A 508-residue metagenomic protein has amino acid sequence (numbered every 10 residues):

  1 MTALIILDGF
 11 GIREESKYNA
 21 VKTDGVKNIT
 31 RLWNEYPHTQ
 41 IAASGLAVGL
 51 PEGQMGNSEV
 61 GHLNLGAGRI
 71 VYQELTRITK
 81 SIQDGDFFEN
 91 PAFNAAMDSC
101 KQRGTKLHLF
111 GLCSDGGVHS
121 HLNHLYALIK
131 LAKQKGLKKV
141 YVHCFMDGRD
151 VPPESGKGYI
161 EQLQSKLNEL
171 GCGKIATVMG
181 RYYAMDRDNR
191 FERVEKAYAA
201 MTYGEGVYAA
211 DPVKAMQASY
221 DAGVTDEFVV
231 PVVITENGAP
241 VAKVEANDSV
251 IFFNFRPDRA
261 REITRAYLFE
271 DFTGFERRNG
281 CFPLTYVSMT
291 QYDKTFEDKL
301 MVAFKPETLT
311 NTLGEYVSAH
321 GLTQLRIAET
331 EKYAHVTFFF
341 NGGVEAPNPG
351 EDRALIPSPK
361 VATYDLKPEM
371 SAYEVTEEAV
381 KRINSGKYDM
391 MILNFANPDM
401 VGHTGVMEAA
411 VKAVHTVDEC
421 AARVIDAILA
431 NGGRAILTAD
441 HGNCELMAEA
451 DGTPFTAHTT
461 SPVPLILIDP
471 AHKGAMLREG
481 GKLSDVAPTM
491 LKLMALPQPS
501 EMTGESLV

Functional and structural regions predicted by a protein language model:
M1-V508: Feature captures the catalytic ectodomains and active-site-proximal regions of enzymes that hydrolyze or transfer
